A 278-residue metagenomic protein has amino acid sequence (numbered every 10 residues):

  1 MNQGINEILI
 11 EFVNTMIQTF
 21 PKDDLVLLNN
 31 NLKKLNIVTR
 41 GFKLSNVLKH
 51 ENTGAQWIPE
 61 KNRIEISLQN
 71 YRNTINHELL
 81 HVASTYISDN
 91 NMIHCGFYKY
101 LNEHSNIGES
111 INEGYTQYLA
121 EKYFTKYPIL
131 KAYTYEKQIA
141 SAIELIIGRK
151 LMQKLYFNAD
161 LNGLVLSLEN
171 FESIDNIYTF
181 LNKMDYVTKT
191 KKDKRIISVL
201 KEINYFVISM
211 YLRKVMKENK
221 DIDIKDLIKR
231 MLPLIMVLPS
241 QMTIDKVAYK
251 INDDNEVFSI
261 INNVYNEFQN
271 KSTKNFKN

Functional and structural regions predicted by a protein language model:
N2-Q69, D89: Auxiliary, metal-adjacent structural segments of Zn-dependent hydrolase domains
I5, L9, R72, N76 (+3 more regions): Hydrophobic (often cysteine-bearing) scaffold residues that line and stabilize catalytic clefts of nucleotide/cofactor
E60-N76, H104-I107: Short pre-active-site segment immediately N-terminal to the catalytic Zn-binding motif
N73-D89, Q117, E121: Active-site recognition of the HExxH zinc-binding catalytic motif
C95-I146: Post-HExxH zinc-binding segment in Zn-dependent metallohydrolases
T116, N270-N278: Non-Sec secretion/translocation targeting segments of pathogen effectors
K131-T273: Pan-zinc metallopeptidase signature
